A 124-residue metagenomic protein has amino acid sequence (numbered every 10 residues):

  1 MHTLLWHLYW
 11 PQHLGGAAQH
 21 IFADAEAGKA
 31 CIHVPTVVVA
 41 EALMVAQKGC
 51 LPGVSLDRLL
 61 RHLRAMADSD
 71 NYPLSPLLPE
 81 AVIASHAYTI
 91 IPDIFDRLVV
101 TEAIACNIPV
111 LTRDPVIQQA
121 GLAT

Functional and structural regions predicted by a protein language model:
H2-V34, K48-H62, C106: Short, well-structured N-terminal submotif of metal-dependent ribonuclease cores
T3, V38-V39, A81, V99 (+1 more regions): Alpha-helix capping/helix-boundary segments
W6-H7, L43-V45, V82-H86: A short acidic, helix-capping loop that chelates divalent metal ions and anchors anionic groups
V34-P35, L77: Short glycine/serine/threonine-enriched helix-capping/active-site loop that flanks the nucleotide-sugar donor pocket
G53-L60, D68-R113: Active-site neighborhoods of divalent-metal-dependent phosphate/nucleic-acid chemistry enzymes
G121-T124: Active-site regions of enzymes building and remodeling cell-envelope glycoconjugates
